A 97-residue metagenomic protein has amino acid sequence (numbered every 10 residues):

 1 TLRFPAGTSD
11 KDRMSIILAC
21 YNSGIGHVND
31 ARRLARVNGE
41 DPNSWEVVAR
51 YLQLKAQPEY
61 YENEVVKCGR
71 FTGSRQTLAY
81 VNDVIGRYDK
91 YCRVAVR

Functional and structural regions predicted by a protein language model:
L2-R97: Non-catalytic cell-wall polysaccharide-engagement segments
